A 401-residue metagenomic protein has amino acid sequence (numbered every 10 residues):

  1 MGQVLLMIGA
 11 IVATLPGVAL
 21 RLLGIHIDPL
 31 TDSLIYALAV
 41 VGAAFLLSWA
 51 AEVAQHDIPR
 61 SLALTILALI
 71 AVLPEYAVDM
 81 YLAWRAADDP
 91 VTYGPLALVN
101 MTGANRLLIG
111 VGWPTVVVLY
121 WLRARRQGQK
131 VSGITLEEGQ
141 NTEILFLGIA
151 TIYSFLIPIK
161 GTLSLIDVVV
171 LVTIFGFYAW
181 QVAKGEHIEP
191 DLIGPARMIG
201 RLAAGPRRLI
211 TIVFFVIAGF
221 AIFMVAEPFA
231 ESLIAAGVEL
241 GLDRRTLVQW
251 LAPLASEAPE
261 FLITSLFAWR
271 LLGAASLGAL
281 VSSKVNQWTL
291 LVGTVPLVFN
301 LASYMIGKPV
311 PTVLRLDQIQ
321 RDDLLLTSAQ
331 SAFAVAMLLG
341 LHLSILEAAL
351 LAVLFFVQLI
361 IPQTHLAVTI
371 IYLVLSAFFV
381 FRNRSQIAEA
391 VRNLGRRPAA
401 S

Functional and structural regions predicted by a protein language model:
M1-S401: Hydrophobic alpha-helical segments, chiefly the membrane-spanning helices and signal/signal-anchor peptides
